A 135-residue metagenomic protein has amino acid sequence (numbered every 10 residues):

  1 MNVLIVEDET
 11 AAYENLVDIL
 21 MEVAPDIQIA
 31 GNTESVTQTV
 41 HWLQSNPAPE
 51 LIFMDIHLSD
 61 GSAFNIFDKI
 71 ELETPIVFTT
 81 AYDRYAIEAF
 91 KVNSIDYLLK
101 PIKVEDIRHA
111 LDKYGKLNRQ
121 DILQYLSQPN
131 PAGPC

Functional and structural regions predicted by a protein language model:
E7: Conserved acidic carboxylate
V17, N32-L51: Acidic, metal-coordinating helix/loop segments flanking the phosphotransfer/catalytic sites of two-component signaling
I52, T74-D83: A short, hydrophobic beta-strand element within the central beta-sheet of small alpha/beta folds
D55: Active-site residues of response regulator receiver
F64-E73: Short amphipathic alpha-helix used as the core "switch/output" element in two-component signaling
K100: A Lys-centered signature of the CheY-like receiver
D112-C135: Conserved binding/recognition cores within well-folded domains
